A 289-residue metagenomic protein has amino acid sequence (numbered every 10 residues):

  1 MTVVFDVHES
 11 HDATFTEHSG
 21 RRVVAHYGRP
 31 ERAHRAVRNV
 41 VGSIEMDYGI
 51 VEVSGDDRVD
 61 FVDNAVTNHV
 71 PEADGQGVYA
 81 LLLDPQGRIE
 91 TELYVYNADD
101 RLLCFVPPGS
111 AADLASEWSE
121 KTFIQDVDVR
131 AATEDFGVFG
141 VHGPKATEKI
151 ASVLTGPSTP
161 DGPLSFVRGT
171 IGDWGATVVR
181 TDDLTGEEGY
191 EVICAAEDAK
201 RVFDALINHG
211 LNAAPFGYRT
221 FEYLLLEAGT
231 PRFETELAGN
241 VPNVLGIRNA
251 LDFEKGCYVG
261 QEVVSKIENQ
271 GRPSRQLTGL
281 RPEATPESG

Functional and structural regions predicted by a protein language model:
M1-G289: Basic, glycine/lysine-rich polyanion-binding surfaces/domains
